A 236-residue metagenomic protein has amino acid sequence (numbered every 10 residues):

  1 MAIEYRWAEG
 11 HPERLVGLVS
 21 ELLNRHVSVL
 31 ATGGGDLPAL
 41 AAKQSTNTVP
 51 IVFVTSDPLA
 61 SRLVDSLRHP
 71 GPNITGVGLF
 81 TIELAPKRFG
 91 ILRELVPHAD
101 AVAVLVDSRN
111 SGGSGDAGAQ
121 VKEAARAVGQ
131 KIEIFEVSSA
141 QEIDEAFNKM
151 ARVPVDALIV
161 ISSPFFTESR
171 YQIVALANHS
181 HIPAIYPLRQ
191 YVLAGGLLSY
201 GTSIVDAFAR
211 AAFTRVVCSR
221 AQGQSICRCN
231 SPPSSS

Functional and structural regions predicted by a protein language model:
A2-S236: Short hydrophobic alpha-helices and adjacent helix-cap/hinge residues
